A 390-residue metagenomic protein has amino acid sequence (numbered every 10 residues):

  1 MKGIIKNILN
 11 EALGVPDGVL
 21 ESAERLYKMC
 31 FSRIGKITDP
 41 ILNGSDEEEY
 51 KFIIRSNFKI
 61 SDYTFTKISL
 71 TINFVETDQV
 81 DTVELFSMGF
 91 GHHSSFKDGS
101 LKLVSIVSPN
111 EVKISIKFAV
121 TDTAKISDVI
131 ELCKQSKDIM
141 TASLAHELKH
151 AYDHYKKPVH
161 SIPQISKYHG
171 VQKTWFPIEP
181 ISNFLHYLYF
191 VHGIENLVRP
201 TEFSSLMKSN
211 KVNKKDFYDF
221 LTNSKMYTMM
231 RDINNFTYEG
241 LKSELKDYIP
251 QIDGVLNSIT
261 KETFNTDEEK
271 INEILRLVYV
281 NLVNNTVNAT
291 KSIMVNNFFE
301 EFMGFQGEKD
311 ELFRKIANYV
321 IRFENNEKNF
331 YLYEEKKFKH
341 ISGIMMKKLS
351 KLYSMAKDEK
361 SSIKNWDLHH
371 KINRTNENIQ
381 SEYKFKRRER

Functional and structural regions predicted by a protein language model:
I5-E11, E21, T375-E377, S381-E382: Proteolytic processing junctions in secreted/extracellular precursors, especially proprotein convertase/trypsin-like
G18-V19, R25-C30, I41-S45, S100-V107 (+1 more regions): Compositionally biased low-complexity segments enriched in polar/charged residues
L42-I106, Q172-W175: Extended non-catalytic scaffold regions that mediate assembly and binding in large macromolecular machines
G89-D138, A151-H154: Active-site scaffold of zinc-dependent metalloenzymes
S143, E147-Y155: Catalytic glutamate of the conserved HExxH
H154-L188: Post-HEXXH active-site segment of zinc metalloproteases
F184-R199: Active-site metal-coordination segments of metallo-dependent hydrolases
P200-E382, R390: Pan-zinc metallopeptidase signature
